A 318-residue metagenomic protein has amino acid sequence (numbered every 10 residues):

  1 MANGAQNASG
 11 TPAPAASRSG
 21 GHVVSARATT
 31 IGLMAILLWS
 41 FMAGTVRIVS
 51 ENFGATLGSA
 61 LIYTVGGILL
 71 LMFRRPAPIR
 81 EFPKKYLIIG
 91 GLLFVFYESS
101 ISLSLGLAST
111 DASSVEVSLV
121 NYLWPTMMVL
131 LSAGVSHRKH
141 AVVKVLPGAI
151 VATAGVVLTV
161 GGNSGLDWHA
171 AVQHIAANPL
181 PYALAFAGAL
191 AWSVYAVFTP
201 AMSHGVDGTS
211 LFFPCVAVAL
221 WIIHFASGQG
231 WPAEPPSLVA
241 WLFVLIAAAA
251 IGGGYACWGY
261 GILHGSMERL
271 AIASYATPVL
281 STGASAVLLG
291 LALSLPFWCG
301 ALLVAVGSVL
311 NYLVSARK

Functional and structural regions predicted by a protein language model:
M1-I62, A149, A154-V157, G165-A201 (+2 more regions): Glycine-/small-residue-enriched transmembrane alpha-helix faces in small-molecule transporters and effluxers
A2-H22, S59-Y63, A240, S274-K318: C-terminal-most transmembrane helix of multi-pass membrane proteins
L38-T45, R75-N121, L158, A247-G265: Specific transmembrane alpha-helical segments of multi-pass solute transporters/efflux pumps, especially DMT/EamA
A43-G44, G67-L71, P125-G134, L166-G230 (+1 more regions): Transmembrane alpha-helical segments that form core, pore/gating elements of small-molecule transporters/exporters
I48-V65, G106-W124, H174-A189, S237-I251 (+1 more regions): Structural signature of hydrophobic alpha-helical transmembrane segments
V49, G58, S104, G134-H137 (+6 more regions): Hydrophobic/aromatic residues within transmembrane alpha-helices of multi-pass small-molecule transporters
L57-I68, L103-K139, M267-A286: Specific alpha-helical transmembrane segments that line the substrate/conduction pathway and gating interfaces
T64-V65, L70, I89, F94 (+4 more regions): Hydrophobic transmembrane alpha-helices of multi-pass small-molecule transport proteins
